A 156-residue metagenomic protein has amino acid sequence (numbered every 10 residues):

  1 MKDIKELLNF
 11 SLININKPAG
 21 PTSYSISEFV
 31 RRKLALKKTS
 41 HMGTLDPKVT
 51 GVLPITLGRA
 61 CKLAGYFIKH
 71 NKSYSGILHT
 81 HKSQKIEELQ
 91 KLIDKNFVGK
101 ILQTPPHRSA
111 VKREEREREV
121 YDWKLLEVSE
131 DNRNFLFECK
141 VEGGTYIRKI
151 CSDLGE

Functional and structural regions predicted by a protein language model:
M1-T50, L57-E156: Non-catalytic RNA-recognition surface used by pseudouridine synthases
